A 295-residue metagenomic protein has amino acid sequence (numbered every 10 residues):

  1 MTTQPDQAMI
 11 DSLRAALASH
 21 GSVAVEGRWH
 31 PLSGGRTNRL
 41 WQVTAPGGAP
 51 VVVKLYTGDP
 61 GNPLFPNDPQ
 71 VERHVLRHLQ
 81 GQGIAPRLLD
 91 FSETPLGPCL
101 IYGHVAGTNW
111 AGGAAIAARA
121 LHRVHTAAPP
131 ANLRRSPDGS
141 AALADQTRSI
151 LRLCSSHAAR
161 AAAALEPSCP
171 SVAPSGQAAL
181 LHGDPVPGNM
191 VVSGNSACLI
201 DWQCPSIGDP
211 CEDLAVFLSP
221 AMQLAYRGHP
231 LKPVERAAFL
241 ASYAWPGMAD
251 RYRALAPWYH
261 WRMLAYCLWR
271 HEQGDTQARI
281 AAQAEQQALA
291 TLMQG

Functional and structural regions predicted by a protein language model:
D6-V23, P129-G183, P187-G188, S193: An alpha-helical support segment within catalytic cores of ATP-dependent transferases
V23-H30: Conserved N-terminal boundary motif of the eukaryotic protein kinase catalytic domain
S33-A45, V51-V53, C169-E212: Active-site acidic catalytic loop and adjacent metal/ATP-binding pocket of ATP-dependent phosphoryl transfer enzymes
T37-P137: ATP-binding pocket architecture of kinase catalytic cores
P60, N109, M190, I207-D209 (+1 more regions): Conserved protein kinase catalytic core
P69, A114-A117, A158-A163, R236 (+2 more regions): Hydrophobic packing residues in well-ordered alpha-helices of helical domains and bundles
L214-G247, W258-D275: Active-site activation/catalytic loop segments of kinase-like enzymes and analogous catalytic loops in related
M263-G295: ATP/Mg2+ or Mg2+-diphosphate-binding catalytic cores that bind nucleotide phosphates or diphosphates via glycine-rich
